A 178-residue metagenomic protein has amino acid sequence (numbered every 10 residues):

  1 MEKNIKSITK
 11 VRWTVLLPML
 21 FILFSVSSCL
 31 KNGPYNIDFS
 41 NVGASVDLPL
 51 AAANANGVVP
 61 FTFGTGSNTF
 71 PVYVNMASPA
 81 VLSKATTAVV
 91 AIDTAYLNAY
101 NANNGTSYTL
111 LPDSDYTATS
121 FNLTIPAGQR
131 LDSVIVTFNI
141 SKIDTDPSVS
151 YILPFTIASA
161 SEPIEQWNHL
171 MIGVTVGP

Functional and structural regions predicted by a protein language model:
E2-L16: Bacterial N-terminal signal peptides that target proteins for export
K3-S7, L30-D113, L131, I143-P154 (+2 more regions): Acidic/polar, low-complexity intrinsically disordered N-terminal segments immediately downstream of a Sec signal
L17-I22: Hydrophobic helical h-region of N-terminal Sec-dependent signal peptides in bacterial secretory/periplasmic proteins
F24-S28: C-terminal motif of bacterial Sec signal peptides marking the signal peptidase cleavage site
A55-P60, T117-T124, T137-F138: Short structured motifs
G105-L110, A118-P126: Solvent-exposed serine/threonine-rich low-complexity stretches and specific carbohydrate-binding patches
N122-Q129, V134-D144: Short, hydrophobic beta-strand segments
